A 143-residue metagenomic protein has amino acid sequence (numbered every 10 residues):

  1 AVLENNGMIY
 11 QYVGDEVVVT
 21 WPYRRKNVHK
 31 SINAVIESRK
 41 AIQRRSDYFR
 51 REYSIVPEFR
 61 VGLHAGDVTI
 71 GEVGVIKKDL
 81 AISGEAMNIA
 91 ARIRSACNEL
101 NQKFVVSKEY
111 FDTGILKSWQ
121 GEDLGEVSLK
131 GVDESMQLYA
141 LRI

Functional and structural regions predicted by a protein language model:
A1-G7, Y23-V61, A65, E85-A96: Alpha-helical scaffold within the catalytic cores of cyclic-nucleotide enzymes
I9-Q11: A short pre-motif secondary-structure segment
V13-G14, R51-R60, K103-K108: Acidic/histidine metal-binding catalytic segments
G14, I93, G131: Residue-level signature of catalytic and energy-coupling elements of molecular machines, predominantly ATP/GTP-dependent
D15-T20: A generic structural motif
D67-V68, E109: Alpha-helix/helix-capping structural signal
G74-G84: Short, surface-exposed loop/helix-turn segments at secondary-structure junctions that function as lids/hinges flanking
N98-I143: Cytosolic regulatory/linker segments at or just downstream of nucleotide-handling modules in signal-transduction
